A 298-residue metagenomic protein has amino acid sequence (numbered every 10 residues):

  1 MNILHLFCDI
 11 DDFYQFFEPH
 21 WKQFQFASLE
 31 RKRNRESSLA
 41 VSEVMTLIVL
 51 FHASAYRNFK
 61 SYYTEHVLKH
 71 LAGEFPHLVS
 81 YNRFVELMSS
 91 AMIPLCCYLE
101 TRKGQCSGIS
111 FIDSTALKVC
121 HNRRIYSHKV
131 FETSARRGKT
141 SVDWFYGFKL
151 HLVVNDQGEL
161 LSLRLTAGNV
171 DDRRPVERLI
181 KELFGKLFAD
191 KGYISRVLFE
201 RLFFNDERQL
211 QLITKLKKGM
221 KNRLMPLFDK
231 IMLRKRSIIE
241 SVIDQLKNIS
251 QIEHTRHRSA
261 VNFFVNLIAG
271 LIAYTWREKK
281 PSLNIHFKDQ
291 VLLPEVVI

Functional and structural regions predicted by a protein language model:
M1-I298: Short alpha-helical elements
